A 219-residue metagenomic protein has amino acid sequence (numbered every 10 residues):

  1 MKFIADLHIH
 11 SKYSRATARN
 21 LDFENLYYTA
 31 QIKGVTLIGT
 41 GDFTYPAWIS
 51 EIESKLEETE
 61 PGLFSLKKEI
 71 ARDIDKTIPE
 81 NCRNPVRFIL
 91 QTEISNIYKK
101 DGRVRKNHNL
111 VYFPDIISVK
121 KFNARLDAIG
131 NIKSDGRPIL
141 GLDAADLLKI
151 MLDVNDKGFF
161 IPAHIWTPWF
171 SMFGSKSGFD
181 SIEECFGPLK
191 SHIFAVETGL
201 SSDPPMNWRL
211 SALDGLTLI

Functional and structural regions predicted by a protein language model:
M1-S11: Replace "His-x-His-based motif
K2, S50-F194: Extended substrate/RNA-proximal surfaces in nucleic-acid metabolism proteins
D6-L7, I38-D42, I89-T92, I161-A163 (+2 more regions): Active-site neighborhood of phospho(di)ester-bond hydrolases with catalytic His/Asp-centered motifs
I9-D22, P138, M172, G178: Active-site mouth loops of central-metabolism enzymes
K12-S14, T40-I49, I97, S118 (+2 more regions): Active-site environment of divalent metal-dependent phosphoester hydrolases
A18-A30, G178-C185, N207: Short, acidic/polar
Y28-W48, F159-I161: Divalent metal-dependent hydrolysis catalytic cores, especially in the metallo-beta-lactamase
D180-G187, V196-I219: Functional cores that coordinate and move charged inorganic groups
